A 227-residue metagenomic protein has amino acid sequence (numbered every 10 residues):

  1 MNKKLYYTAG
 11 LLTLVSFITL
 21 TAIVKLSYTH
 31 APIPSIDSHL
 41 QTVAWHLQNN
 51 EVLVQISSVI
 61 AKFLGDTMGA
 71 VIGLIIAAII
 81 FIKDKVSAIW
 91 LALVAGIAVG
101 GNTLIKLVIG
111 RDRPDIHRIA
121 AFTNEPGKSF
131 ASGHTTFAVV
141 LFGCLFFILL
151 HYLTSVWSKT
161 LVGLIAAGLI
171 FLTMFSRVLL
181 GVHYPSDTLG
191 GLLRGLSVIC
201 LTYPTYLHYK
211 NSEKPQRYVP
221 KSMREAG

Functional and structural regions predicted by a protein language model:
M1-M68, R113-F122: N-terminal transmembrane-helix/juxtamembrane module of multi-pass inner/ER membrane proteins
Y7-T8, I72-G100: Interfacial segments of alpha-helical transmembrane regions
T8-L12, V86-V94, S158-I165, G190: Alpha-helical transmembrane segments of integral membrane proteins
T13-I18, A70, L91, A95-V99 (+2 more regions): Alpha-helical transmembrane spans of integral membrane proteins, capturing the lipid-embedded, hydrophobic core of TM
Y28-H30, K83, I109-R111, L180-Y184: Short helix-capping/hinge motifs at transmembrane helix termini and TM-loop junctions
A61-I82, V86, V139-L145, L149: Hydrophobic alpha-helical transmembrane segments
V99-R113: Transmembrane alpha-helix/helix-exit interface in multi-pass inner-membrane proteins
R118-G227: Membrane-embedded catalytic cores of phosphoryl/pyrophosphoryl-handling enzymes
